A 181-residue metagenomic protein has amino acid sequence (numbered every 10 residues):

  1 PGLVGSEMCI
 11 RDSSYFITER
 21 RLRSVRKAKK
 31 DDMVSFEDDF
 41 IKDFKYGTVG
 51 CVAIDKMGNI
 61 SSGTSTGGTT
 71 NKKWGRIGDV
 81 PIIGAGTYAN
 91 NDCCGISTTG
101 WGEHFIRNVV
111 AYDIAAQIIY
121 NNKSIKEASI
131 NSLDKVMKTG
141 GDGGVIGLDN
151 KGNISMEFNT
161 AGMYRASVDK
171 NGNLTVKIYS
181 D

Functional and structural regions predicted by a protein language model:
P1-G5, C9-I10: Single conserved hydrophobic/aromatic residue that forms the stacking wall/gate of nucleotide- or nucleobase-binding
S6-E7, S124-M137: Short, well-structured alpha-helical segments that form the helix of a local strand-helix-strand
D31-K73: Internal active-site segments that recognize and position negatively charged phosphoryl groups and nucleotide moieties
K45-T48, G140-D142, A161: Short, small/polar residue-rich loop motifs at catalytic or cofactor-binding pockets
V49-I54, I60-S62, G143-L148, G152-M156 (+1 more regions): Short beta-strand scaffold segments in enzyme catalytic cores
G63-R107, D113-N121: Conserved mixed alpha/beta catalytic, RNA-binding, or beta-rich assembly cores of soluble enzyme, regulatory
T64-G68, E157-G162: Short beta->alpha transition motifs characteristic of CBS
G162-V168, I178: Glycine-rich phosphate/cofactor-binding loops in nucleotide/flavin-utilizing enzymes
